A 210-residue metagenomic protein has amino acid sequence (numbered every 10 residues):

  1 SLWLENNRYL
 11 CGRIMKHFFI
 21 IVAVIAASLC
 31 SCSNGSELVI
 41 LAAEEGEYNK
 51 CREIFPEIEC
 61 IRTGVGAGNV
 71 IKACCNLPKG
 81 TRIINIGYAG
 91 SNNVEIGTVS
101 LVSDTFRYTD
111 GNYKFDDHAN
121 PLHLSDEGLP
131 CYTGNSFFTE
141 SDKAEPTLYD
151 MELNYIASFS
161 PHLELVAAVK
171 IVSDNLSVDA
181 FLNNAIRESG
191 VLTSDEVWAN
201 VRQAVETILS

Functional and structural regions predicted by a protein language model:
R13: Conserved small-residue motifs centered on glycine
K16-V22: Sec-dependent signal peptide recognition, specifically the positively charged N-region followed immediately by
V24-S36: Bacterial Sec-dependent signal peptides at the C-terminal "C-region" and cleavage site
E37, E45-S210: Glycine-rich phosphate- or other oxyanion-binding loops that anchor nucleotides, phosphorylated ligands
